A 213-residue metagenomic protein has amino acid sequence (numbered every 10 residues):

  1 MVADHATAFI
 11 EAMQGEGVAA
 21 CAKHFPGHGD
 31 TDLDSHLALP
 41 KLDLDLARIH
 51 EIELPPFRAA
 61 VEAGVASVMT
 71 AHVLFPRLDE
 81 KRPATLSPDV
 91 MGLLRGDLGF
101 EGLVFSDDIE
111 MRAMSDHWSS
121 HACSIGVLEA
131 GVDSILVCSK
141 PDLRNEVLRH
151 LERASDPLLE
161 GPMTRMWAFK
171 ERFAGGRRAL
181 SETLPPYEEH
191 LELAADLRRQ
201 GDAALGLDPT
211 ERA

Functional and structural regions predicted by a protein language model:
M1-P26, L44-E62, K81-E101, F105 (+6 more regions): Acidic, metal/ion-coordinating pockets
A19, K23-L39, A71: Active-site-proximal loop/short-helix segments that contain or immediately flank catalytic acid/base residue(s)
A20-A22, V68-T70, G102-D107, I135-L136 (+1 more regions): Hydrophobic faces of well-ordered beta-strands that scaffold small-molecule active sites in alpha/beta enzyme cores
P26, H72-P76, I109-E110, P141: Active-site-proximal loop/turn and secondary-structure-junction residues that shape catalytic pockets, frequently
D32-H36, D79-R82, E146-H150: Short acidic, glycine/serine/threonine-rich loops at helix termini
V61-E80: Short acidic, glycine-rich surface-loop motifs adjacent to enzyme active sites
A71, F75-P76, L93, G175-G176 (+1 more regions): A structural signal for the main folded, soluble domain(s) of proteins
S87, D97, S115-A213: Preference for extracellular/luminal or secreted protein segments
